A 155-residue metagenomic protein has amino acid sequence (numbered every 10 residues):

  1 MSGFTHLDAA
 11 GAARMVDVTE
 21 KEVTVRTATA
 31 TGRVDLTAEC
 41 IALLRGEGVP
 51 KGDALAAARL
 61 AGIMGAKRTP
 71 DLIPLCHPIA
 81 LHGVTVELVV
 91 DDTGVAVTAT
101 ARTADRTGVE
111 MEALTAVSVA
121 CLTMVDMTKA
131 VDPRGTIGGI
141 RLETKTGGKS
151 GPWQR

Functional and structural regions predicted by a protein language model:
M1-L55, L60-H77, L81-R155: C-terminal binding/interaction regions
